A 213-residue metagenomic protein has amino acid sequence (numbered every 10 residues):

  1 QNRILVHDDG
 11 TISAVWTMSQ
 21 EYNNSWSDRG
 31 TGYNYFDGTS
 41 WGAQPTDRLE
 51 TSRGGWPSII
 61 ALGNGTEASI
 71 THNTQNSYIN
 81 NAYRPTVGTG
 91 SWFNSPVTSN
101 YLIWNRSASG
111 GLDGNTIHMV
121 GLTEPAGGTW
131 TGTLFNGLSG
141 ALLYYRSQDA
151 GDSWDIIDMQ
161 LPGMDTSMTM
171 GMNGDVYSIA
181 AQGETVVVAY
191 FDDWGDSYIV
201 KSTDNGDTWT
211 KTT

Functional and structural regions predicted by a protein language model:
Q1-T213: Extracellular, repeat-based ectodomains that mediate carbohydrate processing or recognition
